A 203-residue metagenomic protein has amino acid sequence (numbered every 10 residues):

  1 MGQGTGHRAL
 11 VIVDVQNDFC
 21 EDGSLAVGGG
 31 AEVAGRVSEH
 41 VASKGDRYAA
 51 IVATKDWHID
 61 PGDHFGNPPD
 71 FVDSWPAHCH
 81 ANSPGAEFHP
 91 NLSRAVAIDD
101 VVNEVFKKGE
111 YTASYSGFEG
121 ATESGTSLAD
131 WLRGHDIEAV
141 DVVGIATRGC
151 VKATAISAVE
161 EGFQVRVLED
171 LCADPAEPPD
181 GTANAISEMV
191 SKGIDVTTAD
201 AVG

Functional and structural regions predicted by a protein language model:
G4-L10: Extreme N-terminal starter segment of soluble prokaryotic enzymes
V13, K55, E169: Active-site flanking residues adjacent to catalytic metal/cofactor-binding acidic residues
C20-G30, E177: Acidic/histidine-rich helix-loop elements that form or flank divalent-metal/phosphate-binding sites at the catalytic
A31-A34, S124, T147, E161: Catalytic phosphate/metal-binding cores of nucleic-acid and nucleotide-processing enzymes, i.e., regions that mediate
G35-A139: Active-site alpha/beta core segments
H40-V41, V151-G162: Histidine-anchored nucleotide/phosphate-binding helix
A77, E87-D99, P179-G203: Structural recognition of alpha->loop->beta junctions
D141-G144, Q164-E177: A short glycine-rich beta-strand->turn/loop micro-motif centered on a GG-aromatic cluster
